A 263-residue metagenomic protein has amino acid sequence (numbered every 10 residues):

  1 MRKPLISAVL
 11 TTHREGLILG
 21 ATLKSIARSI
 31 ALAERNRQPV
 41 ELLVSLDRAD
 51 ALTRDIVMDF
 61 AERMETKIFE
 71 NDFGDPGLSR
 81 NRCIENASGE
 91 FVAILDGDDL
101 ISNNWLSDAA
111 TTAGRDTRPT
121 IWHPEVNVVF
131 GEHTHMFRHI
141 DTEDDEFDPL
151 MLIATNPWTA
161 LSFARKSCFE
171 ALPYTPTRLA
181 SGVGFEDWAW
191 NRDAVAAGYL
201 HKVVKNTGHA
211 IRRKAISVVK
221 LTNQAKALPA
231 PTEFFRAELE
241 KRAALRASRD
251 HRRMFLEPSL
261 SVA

Functional and structural regions predicted by a protein language model:
I6-I18, T22, S29-I30, S45-D47: A conserved hydrophobic helix/loop-capping motif in glycosyltransferases and polysaccharide synthases
A27-E70: Acidic donor-binding segment of Leloir-type glycosyltransferases
N71-A87: Glycine-rich, basic loop-to-helix element that forms the pyrophosphate-binding segment of sugar-nucleotide handling
V92: Short aromatic/hydrophobic "clamp" motif used to bind/position activated sugar donors
N104-M136: Conserved donor NDP-sugar-binding/catalytic core segment of glycosyltransferases
V129, H133, V204-Q224: Active-site donor/metal-binding and catalytic loop motifs of nucleotide-sugar-dependent glycosylation enzymes
M136-T155: Short, flexible, basic/aromatic active-site loop/helix in glycosyltransferases
S181-W190: Acidic donor-binding loop at a coil-to-helix junction in glycosyltransferase catalytic cores that engages
